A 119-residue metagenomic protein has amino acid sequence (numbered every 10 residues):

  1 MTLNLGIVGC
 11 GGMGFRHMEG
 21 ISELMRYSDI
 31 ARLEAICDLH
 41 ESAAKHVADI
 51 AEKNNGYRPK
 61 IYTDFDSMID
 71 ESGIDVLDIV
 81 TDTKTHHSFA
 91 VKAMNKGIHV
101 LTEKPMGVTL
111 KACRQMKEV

Functional and structural regions predicted by a protein language model:
M1-N54: N-terminal Rossmann-like dinucleotide-binding module
G20-L24, V47-I50, K92, K96 (+1 more regions): Alpha-helical structural signal in soluble globular domains
N54, P59-K117: Beta-loop-alpha module in the N-terminal Rossmann-like domain of NAD(P)-dependent dehydrogenases, especially those
